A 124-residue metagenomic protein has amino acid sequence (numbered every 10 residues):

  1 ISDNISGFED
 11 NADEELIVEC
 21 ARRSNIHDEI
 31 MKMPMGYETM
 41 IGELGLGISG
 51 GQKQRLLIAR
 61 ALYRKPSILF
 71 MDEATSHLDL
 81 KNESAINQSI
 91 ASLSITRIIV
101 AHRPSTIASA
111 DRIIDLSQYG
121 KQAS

Functional and structural regions predicted by a protein language model:
I1-N4, N11, C20-S24, E38-S124: ABC-family ATPase nucleotide-binding domain "signature/switch" substructure
E15-K32: Conserved ABC ATPase "signature" region
P34-G36: Short Gly/Ser/Thr- and Asp/Glu-enriched loop/turn motifs at secondary-structure junctions
